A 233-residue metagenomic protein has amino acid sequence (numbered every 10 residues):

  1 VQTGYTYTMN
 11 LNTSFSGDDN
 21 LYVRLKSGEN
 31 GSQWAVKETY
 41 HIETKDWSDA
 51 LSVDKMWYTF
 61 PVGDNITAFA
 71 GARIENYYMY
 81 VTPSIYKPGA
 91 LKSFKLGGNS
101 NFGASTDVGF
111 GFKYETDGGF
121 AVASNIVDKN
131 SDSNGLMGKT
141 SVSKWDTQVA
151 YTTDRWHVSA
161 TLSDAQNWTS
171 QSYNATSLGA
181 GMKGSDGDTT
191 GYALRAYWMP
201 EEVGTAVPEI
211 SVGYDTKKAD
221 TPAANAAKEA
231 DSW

Functional and structural regions predicted by a protein language model:
Q2-S131, A150-D154: Outer membrane beta-barrel
T3-Y5, A50-D54, A104-V108, S141-W145 (+2 more regions): Residues that define the transmembrane beta-barrel architecture of outer-membrane proteins
T8-L11, G109-G111, G135, W145-Q148 (+2 more regions): Generic recognition of flexible, low-complexity loop/linker segments
Q33, Y78-Y80, D132-N134, W168-Q171 (+1 more regions): Extracytoplasmic/secreted cell-surface and envelope-processing proteins
H41-T44, F94-G98, N134-G135, A175-K183 (+1 more regions): Extracellular loop and loop/strand-boundary signature of outer-membrane beta-barrel proteins
W47, G138-K139: Charged, low-complexity surface patches
G118-G119, T140, Q148-W233: Detector for outer-membrane/organellar transmembrane beta-barrel domains, recognizing the amphipathic beta-strand
